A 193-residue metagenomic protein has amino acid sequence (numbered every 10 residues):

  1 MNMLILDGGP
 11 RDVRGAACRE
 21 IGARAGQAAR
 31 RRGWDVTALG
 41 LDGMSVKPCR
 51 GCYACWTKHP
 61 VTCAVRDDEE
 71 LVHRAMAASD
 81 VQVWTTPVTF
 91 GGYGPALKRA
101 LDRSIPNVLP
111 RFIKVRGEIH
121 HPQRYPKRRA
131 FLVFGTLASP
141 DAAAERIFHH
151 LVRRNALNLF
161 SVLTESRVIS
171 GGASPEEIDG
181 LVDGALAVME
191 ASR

Functional and structural regions predicted by a protein language model:
M1-R11, K127-T136, V152, V168: Long, low-complexity, intrinsically disordered polar/charged segments
M1-T86, F90-L109, P175-R193: N-terminal beta1-alpha1-beta2 submodule of the flavodoxin-like/Rossmannoid cofactor-binding fold
V36-T37, F131, L163-S166: Hydrophobic anchor at the start of a short beta-strand that flanks the dinucleotide cofactor-binding loop
L109-F160: Short, glycine-/small-residue-rich phosphate/pyrophosphate-handling segment
P140-R193: Glycine-rich phosphate/pyrophosphate-binding loop and the adjoining helix
